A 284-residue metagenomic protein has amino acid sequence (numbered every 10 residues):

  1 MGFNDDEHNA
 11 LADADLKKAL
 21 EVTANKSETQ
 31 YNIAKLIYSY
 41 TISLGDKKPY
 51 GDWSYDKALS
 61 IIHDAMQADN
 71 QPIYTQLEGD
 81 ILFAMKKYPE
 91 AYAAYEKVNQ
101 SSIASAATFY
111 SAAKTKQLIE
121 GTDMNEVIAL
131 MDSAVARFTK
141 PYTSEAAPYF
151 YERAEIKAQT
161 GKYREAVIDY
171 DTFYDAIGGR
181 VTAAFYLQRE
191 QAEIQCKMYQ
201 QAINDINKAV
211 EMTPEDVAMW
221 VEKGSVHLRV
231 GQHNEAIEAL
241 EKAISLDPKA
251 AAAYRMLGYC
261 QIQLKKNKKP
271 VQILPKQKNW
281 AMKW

Functional and structural regions predicted by a protein language model:
G2-D5, S39-Y40, A84, L118-E120 (+4 more regions): Register position in tetratricopeptide repeats
V22, Q67-A68, Q100-S101, R137-P141 (+4 more regions): Structural marker of alpha-solenoid helical repeat scaffolds
S27-E28, P72-I73, A104-A107, Y142-P148 (+4 more regions): Helix-start (N-cap) detector for alpha-helical repeat units in TPR-like alpha-solenoids, especially tetratricopeptide
